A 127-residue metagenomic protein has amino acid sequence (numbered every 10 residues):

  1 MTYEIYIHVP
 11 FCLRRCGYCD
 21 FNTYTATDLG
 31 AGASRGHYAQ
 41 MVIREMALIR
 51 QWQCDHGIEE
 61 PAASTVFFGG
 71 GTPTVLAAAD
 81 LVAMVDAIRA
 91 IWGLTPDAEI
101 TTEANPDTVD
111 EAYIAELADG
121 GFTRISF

Functional and structural regions predicted by a protein language model:
M1-Y6, H56-E60: N-terminal [4Fe-4S]-dependent radical SAM core
T2-A39, G120: Canonical Radical SAM [4Fe-4S] cluster-binding loop centered on the CxxxCxxC motif and its immediate flanking residues
I5, E45-C54, E111-G121: Short amphipathic alpha-helices and their capping/turn segments at secondary-structure boundaries
C12, V42, F68, T102 (+1 more regions): Conserved, mostly hydrophobic/aromatic
G32, G36-I43, A78, V82 (+1 more regions): Non-membrane alpha-helical structural segments and their capping/turn regions in soluble enzymes
H37-V66: Short Fe-S-cluster ligation motifs
A63-S64, A77-F127: Radical SAM/AdoMet-radical enzyme domain recognition
F67-P73: Glycine-rich beta-strand-to-loop/alpha-helix junction loops that act as flexible
